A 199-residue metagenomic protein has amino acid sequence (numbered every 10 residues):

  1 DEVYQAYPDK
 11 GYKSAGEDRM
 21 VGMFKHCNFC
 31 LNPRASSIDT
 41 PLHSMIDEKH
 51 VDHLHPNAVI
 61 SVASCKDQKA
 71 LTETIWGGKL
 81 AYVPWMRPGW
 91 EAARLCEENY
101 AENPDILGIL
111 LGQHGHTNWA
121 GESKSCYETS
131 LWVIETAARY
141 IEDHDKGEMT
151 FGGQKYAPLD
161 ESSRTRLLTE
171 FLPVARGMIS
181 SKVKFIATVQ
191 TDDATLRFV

Functional and structural regions predicted by a protein language model:
D1-V199: Glycine-rich flexible loops
